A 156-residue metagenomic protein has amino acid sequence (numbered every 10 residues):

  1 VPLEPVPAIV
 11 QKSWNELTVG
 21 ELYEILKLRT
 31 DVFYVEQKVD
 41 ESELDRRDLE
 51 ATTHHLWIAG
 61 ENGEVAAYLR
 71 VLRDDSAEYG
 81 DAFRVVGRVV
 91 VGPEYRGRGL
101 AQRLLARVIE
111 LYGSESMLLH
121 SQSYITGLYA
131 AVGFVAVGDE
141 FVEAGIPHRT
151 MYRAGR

Functional and structural regions predicted by a protein language model:
P2-D48, H55-E64: Short amphipathic alpha-helix that is part of the acyltransferase structural core
E41-S42, T53-I58, Y68, R88 (+2 more regions): Short hydrophobic/aromatic beta-strand element in the GNAT-like acyltransferase core that lines or flanks the acyl-donor
W57, E64-D75, F83-V90: Conserved beta-strand in the GNAT
D74-V86, R96, G145-P147: A conserved beta-turn-beta hairpin within the catalytic core of GNAT-like acetyltransferases that forms part
V91, R96-E110: Conserved acetyl-CoA-binding loop-helix of GNAT-fold acetyltransferases
E110-S123: Conserved GNAT acetyl-CoA-binding A-motif
H120-P147: Conserved active-site alpha-helix within GNAT-family acetyltransferase domains
